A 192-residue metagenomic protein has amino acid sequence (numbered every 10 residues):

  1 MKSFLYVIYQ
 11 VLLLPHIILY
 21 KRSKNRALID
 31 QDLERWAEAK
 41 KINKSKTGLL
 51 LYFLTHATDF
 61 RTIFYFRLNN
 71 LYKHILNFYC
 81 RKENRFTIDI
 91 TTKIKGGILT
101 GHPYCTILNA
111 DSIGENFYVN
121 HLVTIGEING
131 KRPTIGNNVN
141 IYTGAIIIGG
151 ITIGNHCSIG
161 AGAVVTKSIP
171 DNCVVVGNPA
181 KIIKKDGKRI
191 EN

Functional and structural regions predicted by a protein language model:
M1-E83, N192: Terminal amphipathic alpha-helical/low-complexity segments used for targeting or macromolecular assembly
M1-K2, N25, S45-G48, D59 (+5 more regions): Serine/threonine-rich low-complexity intrinsically disordered regions
R81-V176, A180-I183: Structural signal for interior beta-strand "rungs" in well-ordered beta-sheet cores of soluble enzyme domains
K185-N192: Generic C-terminal helix-cap and adjacent flexible tail
